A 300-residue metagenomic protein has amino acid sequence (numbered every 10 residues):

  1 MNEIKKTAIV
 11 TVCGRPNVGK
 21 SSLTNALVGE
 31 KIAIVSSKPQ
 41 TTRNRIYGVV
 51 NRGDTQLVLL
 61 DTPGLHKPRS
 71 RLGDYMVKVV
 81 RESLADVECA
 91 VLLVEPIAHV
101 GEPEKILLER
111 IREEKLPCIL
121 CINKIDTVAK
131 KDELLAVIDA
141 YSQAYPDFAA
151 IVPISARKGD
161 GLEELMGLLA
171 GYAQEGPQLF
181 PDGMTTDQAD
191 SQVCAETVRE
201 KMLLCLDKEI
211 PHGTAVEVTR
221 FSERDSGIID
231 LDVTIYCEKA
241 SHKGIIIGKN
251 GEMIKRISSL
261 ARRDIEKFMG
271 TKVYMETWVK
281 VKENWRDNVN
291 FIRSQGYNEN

Functional and structural regions predicted by a protein language model:
M1-C89, V94: Conserved G1/Walker A P-loop phosphate-binding module
T11, N25, N44, G48 (+11 more regions): Solvent-exposed alpha-helical segments within well-ordered globular domains of core cellular machineries
G19, G161, M253: Conserved glycine(s) of the Walker
E30, V49-G53, P68, S83 (+8 more regions): Conserved, well-folded catalytic cores of nucleic-acid-processing and energy-transducing macromolecular machines
T42, H66-K67, H99-V100, V128-A129 (+1 more regions): Catalytic P-loop NTPase motifs of RecA-like helicase/translocase cores
N51-Q56, K78-I151, S222-S226: Conserved C-terminal guanine-recognition region of P-loop GTPase G domains, centered on the G4
P117-I119, D126-T186, D190: Canonical P-loop GTPase G-domain recognition
D190-N300: P-loop NTP-binding site
